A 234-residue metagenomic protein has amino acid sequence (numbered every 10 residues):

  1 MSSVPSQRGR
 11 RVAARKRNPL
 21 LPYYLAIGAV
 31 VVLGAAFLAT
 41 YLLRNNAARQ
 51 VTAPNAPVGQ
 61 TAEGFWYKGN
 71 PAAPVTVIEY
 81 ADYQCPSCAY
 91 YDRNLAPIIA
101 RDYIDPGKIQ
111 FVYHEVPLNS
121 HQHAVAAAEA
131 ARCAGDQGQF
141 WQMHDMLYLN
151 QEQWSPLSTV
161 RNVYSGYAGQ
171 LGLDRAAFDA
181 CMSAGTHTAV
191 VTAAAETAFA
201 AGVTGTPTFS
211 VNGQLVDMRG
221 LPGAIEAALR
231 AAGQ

Functional and structural regions predicted by a protein language model:
M1-R44, A96, G166-Q234: C-terminal cap of thioredoxin/glutaredoxin-like
R44-V58: Ser/Thr/Pro/Gly-rich low-complexity linker/stalk segments immediately outside membranes or between
A53, C133, C181-A184: Functionally engaged cysteine thiol sites
V58-V75, Y103: A short beta-strand-turn-helix
E63-G64, N150, F178: Glycine-rich, flexible loop/turn motifs
G69, I78, D217: Residue-level detector of conserved, well-ordered beta-strand and adjacent loop positions that form binding/recognition
A73, I78-G169, A228-R230, Q234: Structural alpha/beta surface segment adjacent to cysteine/selenocysteine redox centers across thiol/disulfide enzymes
